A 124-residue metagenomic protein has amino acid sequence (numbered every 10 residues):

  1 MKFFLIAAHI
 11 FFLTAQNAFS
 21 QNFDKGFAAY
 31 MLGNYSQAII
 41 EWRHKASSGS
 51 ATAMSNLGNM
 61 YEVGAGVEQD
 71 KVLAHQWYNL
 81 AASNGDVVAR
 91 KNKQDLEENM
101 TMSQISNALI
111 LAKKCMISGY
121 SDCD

Functional and structural regions predicted by a protein language model:
F4-T14: Sec-dependent N-terminal signal peptides
Q16-S20: Sec/Tat signal peptide C-region and signal peptidase I cleavage site
N22-A29, E41, K45, N56-V63 (+1 more regions): Hydrophobic face of amphipathic alpha-helices that form TPR/SEL1-like repeat modules and related alpha-solenoid
M31-Y35, S47-S48, Y61-Q69, S83 (+1 more regions): Short coil/turn and helix-start
W42, S50, S55-A65, K71 (+2 more regions): Consensus positions within tandem repeat domains that build extended binding/scaffold surfaces
R90-D124: Terminal, low-structured helical/coil segments at or just beyond the last alpha-helical repeat
